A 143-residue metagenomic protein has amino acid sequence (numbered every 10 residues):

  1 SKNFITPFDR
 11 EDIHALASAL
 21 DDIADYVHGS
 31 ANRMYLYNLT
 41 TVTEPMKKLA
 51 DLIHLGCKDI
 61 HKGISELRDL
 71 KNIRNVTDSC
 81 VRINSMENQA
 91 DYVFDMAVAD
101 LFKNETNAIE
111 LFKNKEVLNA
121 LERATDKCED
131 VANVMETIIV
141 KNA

Functional and structural regions predicted by a protein language model:
S1-A143: Cytosolic, long alpha-helical scaffolding segments
